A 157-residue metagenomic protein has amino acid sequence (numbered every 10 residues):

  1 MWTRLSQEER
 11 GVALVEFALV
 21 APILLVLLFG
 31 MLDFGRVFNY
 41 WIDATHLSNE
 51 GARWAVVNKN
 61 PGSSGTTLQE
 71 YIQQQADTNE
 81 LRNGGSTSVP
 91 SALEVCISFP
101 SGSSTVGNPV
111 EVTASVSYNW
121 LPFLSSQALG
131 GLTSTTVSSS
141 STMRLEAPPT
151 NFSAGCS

Functional and structural regions predicted by a protein language model:
M1-A76: Alpha-helical assembly-interface signal, strongest on the long, hydrophobic N-terminal helix that forms
W41, N49-S157: Short, conserved structural patches
